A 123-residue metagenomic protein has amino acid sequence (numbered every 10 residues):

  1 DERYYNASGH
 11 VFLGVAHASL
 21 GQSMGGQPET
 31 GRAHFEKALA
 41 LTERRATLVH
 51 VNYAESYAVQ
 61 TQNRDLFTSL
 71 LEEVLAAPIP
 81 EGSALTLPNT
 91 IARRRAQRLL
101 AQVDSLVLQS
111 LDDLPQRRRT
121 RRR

Functional and structural regions predicted by a protein language model:
D1, F35, T42, A77-E81 (+1 more regions): Alpha-helical junction/boundary sensor with strong preference for TPR arrays
E2-E36, A40-E43: Alpha-helical adaptor scaffolds
S8-V11, T47-N52, A84-L87: Alpha-solenoid helical repeat scaffolds
H10, G14-H17, H50, A92 (+1 more regions): TPR repeat positional signature
V15-G25, A54, A58-N63, A101-D104 (+1 more regions): Short coil/turn linking the two alpha-helices of tandem helical-hairpin repeats
Q27-E36, D65-E81: TPR/TPR-like (Sel1-like) alpha-helical repeat modules
F35-R44, L48-T61: An amphipathic alpha-helical core segment
P80-R123: Terminal, low-structured helical/coil segments at or just beyond the last alpha-helical repeat
